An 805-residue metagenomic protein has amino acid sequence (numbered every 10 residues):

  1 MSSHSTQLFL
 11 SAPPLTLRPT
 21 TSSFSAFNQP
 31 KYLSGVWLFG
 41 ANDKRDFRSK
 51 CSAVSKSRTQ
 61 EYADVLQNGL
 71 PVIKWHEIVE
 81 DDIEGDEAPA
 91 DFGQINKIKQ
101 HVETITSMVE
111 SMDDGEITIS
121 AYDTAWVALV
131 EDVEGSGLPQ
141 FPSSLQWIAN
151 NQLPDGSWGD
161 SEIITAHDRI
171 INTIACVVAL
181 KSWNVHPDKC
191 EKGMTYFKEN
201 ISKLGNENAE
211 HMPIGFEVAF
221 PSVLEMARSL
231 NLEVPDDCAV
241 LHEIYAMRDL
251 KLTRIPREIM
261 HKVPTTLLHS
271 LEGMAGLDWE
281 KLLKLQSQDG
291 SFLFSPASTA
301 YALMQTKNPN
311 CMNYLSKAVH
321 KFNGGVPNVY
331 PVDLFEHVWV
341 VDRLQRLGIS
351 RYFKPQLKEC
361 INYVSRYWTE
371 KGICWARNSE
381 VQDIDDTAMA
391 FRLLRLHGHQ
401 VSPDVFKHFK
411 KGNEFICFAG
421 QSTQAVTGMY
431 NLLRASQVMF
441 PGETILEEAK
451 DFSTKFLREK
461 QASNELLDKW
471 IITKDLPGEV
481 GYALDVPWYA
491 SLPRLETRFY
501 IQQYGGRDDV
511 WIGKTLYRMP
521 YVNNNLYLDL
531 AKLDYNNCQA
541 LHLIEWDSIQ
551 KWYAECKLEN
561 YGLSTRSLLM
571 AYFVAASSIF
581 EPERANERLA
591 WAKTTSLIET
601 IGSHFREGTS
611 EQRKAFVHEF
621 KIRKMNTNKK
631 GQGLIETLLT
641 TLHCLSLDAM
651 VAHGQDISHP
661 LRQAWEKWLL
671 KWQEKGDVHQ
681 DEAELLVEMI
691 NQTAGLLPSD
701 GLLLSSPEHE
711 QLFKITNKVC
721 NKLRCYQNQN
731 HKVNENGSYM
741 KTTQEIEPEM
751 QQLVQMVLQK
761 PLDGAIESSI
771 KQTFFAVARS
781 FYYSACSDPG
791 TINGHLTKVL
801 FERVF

Functional and structural regions predicted by a protein language model:
M1-F805: Terpene synthase/cyclase
